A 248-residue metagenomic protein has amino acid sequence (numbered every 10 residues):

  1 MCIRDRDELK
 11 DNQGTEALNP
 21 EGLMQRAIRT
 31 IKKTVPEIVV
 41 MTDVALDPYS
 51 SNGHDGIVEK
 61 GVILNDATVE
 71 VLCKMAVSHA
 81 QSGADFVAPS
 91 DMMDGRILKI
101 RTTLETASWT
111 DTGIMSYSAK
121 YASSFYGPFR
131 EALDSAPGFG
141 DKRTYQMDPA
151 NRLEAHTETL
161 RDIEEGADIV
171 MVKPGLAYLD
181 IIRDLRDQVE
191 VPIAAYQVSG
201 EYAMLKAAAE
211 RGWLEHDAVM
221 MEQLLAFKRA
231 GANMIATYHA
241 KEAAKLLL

Functional and structural regions predicted by a protein language model:
M1-I3: Short, small-residue-biased leader/transition segments that mark boundaries at the very start of proteins
N12-V44, A67, D94-S123, G127 (+3 more regions): Alpha-helix-loop-beta-strand connector modules within alpha/beta enzyme cores
Q13, Y49-V71, D134-H156, L205-E222 (+1 more regions): Active-site mouth loops of central-metabolism enzymes
Q25, R29-T34, T68-S82, V87: Active-site loop-to-helix "anion-binding N-cap" substructures in soluble metabolic enzymes
V39, A67-T68, D85-M93, Q146-E154 (+3 more regions): Catalytic beta/alpha-barrel core
D43, H79, I100, D162 (+3 more regions): Conserved, mostly hydrophobic/aromatic
T112, A122-F125, A195-L248: C-terminal alpha-helical cap/extension of soluble enzyme domains
